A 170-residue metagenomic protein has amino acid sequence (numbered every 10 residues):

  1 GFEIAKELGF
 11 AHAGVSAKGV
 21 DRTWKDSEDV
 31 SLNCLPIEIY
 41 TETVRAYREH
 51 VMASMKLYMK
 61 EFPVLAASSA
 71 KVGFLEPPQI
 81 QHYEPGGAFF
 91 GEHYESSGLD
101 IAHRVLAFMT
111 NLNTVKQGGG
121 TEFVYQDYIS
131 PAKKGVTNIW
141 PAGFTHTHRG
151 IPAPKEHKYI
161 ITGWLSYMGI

Functional and structural regions predicted by a protein language model:
G1-T137, T145-I170: Fe(II)/2-oxoglutarate oxygenase catalytic core
